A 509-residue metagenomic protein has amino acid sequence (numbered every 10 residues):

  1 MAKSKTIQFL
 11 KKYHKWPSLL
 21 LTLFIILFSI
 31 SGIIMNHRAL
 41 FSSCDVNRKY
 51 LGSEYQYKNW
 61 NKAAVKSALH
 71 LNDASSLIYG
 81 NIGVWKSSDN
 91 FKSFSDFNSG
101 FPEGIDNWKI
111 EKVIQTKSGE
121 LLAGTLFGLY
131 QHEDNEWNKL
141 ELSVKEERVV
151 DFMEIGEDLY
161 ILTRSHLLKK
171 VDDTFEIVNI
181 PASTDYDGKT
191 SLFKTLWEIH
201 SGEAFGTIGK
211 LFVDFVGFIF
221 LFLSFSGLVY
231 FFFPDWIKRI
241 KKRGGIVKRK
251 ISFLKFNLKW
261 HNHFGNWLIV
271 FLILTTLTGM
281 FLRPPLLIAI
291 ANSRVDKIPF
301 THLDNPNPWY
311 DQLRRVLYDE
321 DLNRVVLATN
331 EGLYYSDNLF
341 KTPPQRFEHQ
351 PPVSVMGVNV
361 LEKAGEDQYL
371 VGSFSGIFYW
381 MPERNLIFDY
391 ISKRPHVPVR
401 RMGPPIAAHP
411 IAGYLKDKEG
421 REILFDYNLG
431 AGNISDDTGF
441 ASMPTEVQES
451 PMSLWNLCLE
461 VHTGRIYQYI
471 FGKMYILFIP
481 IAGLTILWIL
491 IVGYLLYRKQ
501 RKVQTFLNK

Functional and structural regions predicted by a protein language model:
A2-L21, I208-F271, F471-K509: Juxtamembrane interface at the cytosolic side of transmembrane helices
F9-L10, Y50-L71, N98-T116, E141-G156 (+4 more regions): Short coil-to-beta transitions that initiate beta-strands within beta-rich domains
M35-K58, L282-W309: Alpha-helical transmembrane signal-anchor/signal-peptide segments
K66-G80, K112-G124, F152-K169, R315-T329 (+3 more regions): Short beta-strand elements that form the blades of beta-propeller/WD-repeat-like and other beta-sheet-rich scaffold
W85-N98, P102, Q131-E141, K170-I177 (+3 more regions): Asp-box/BNR beta-propeller loop motif
S95-G100, K139-V144, E176-L192, P343-P351 (+2 more regions): Beta-propeller fold detector
D158-W197, E422-E460: Extended, hydrophilic extramembrane loops/domains of integral membrane proteins
P285-E348, D367: Juxtamembrane segments of multi-pass membrane proteins
